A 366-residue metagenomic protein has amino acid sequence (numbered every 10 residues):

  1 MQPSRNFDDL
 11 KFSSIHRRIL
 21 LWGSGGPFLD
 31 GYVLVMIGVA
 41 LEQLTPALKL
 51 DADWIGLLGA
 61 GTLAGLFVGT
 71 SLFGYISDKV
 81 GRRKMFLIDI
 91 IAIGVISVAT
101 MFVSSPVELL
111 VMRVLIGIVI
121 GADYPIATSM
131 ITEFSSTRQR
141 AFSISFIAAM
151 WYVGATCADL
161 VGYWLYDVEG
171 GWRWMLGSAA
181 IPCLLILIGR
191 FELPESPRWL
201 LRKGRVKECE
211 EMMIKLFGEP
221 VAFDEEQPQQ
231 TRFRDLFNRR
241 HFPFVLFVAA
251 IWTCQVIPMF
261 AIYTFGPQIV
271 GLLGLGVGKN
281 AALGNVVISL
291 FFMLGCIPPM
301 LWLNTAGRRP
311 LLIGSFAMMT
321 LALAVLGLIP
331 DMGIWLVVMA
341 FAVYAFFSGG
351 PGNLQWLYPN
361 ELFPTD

Functional and structural regions predicted by a protein language model:
M1-D366: Transmembrane-helix signature of 12-pass secondary carriers
